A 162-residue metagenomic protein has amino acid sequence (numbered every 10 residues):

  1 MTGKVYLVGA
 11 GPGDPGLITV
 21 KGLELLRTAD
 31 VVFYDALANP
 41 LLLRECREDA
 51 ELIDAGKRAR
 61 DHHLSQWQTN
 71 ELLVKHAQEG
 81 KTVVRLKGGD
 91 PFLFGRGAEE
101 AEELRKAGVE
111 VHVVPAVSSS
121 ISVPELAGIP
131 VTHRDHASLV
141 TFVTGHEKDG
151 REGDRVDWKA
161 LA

Functional and structural regions predicted by a protein language model:
M1-P15, V20-V117, S122, K159: Class I S-adenosyl-L-methionine
T2-V5, V111-H112, S118-A162: Beta-strand/loop-alpha-helix module characteristic of Rossmann-like adenine-cofactor folds
